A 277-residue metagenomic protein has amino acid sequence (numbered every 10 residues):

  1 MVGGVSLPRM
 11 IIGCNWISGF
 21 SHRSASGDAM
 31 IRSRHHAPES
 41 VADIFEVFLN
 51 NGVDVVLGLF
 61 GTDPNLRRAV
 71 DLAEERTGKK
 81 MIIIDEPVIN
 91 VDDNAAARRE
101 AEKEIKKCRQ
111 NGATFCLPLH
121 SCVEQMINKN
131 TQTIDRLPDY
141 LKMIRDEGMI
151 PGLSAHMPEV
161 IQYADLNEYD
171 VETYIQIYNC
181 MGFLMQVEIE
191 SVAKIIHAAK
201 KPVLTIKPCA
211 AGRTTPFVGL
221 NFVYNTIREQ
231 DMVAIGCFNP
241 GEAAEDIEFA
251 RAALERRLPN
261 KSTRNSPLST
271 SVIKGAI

Functional and structural regions predicted by a protein language model:
M1-E75, F222: N-terminal binding-site loop/beta-alpha segment at the start of enzyme catalytic domains that lines or forms
V5-M10, G52-V55, E75-I83, G112-T114 (+4 more regions): Short, well-ordered coil/turn segments that N-cap beta-strands
H22-E39, I84-R99, I127-N130, C209-T214: Active-site mouth loops of central-metabolism enzymes
A29-L49, N94-C108, H156-Y163, E188 (+1 more regions): Short, acidic/polar
V47-N50, R67-K80, E102-A113, D165-Y169 (+2 more regions): Acidic (Asp/Glu)-rich catalytic clusters
V56-F60, R67-A69, R76-G78, D92-A101 (+3 more regions): Helix-coil boundary/capping segments in enzymes
G78-G112, P118, G236: Substrate-binding cleft of extracellular glycoside hydrolase catalytic domains
I89-A95, P118-I277: Beta/alpha (TIM)-barrel catalytic core signal, keyed to glycine-rich beta->alpha loops juxtaposed to Asp/Glu that bind
